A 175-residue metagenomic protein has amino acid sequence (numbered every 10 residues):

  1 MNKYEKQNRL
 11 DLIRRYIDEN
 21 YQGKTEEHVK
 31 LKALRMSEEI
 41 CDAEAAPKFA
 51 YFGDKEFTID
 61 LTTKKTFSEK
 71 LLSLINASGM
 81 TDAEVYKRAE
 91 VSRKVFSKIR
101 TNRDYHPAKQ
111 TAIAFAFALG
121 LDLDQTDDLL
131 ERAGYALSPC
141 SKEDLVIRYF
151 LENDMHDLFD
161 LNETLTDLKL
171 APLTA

Functional and structural regions predicted by a protein language model:
M1-T66: N-terminal flexible/basic segments that precede or flank functional cores
H28, D127-M155: Short, charged recognition helix plus adjacent turn of helix-turn-helix-like nucleic-acid-binding domains
A46-T81, F159, T164-T174: A short, Lys/Arg-rich alpha-helix, primarily the initiator
I75, Y86, A116: The alpha-helix within a helix-turn-helix
G79-K98: Short alpha-helical DNA-recognition segment
T81, S92, A108, G120-Q125 (+1 more regions): Helix N-cap / loop-to-helix initiation motif
R103-A118: Short, basic-rich loop-to-helix N-cap that marks the start of a DNA-contacting helix
F117-L119, E143-P172: Long, compositionally biased
